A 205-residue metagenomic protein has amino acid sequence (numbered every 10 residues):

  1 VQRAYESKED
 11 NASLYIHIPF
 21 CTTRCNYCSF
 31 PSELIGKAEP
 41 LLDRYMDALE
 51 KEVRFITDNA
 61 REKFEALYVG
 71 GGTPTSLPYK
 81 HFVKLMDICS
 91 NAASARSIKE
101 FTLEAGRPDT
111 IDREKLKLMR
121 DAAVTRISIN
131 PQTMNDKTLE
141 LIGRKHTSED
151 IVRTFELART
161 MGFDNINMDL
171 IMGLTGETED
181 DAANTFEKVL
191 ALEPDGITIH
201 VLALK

Functional and structural regions predicted by a protein language model:
V1-L14: N-terminal [4Fe-4S]-dependent radical SAM core
E6-K8, P19, R61, A95: Short, flexible hinge/linker loops that cap or flank conserved catalytic cores
N11-S13, C25, E100: Structural motif
S13, F20-T23, A38, S148: Short linear sequence motifs
Y15-H17, G70-G71: Residues at the beta-strand->loop junction immediately N-terminal to the Walker
H17-S32: Local cysteine-cluster metal-coordination motifs and their immediate loop/turn environment, predominantly Fe-S cluster
S32-K205: Conserved non-cysteine loop/helix-boundary elements of the Radical SAM core domain that shape
